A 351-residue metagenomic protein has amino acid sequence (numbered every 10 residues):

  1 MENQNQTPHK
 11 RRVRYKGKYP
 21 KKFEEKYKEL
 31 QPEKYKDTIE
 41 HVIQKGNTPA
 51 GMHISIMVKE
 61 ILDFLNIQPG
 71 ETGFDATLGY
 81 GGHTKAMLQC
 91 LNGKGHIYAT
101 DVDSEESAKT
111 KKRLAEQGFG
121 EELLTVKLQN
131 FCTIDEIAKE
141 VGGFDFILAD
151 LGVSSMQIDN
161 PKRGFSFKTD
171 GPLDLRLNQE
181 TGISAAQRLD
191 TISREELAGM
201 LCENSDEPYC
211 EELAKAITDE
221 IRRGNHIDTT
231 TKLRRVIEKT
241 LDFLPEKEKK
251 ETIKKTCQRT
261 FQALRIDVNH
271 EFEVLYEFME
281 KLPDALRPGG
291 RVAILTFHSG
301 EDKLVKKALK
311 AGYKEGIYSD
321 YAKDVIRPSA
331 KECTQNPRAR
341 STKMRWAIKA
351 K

Functional and structural regions predicted by a protein language model:
M1-K351: S-adenosyl-L-methionine-dependent methyltransferase catalytic core, i.e., the SAM/SAH-binding region
